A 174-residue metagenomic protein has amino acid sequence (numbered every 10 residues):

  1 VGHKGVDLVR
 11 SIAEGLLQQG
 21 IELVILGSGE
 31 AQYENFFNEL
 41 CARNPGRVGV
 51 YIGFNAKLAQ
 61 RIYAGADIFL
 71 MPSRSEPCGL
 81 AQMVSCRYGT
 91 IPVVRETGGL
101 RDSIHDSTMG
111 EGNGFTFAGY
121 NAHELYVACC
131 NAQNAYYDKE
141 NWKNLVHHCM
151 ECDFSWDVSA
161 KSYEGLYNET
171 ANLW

Functional and structural regions predicted by a protein language model:
V1-E14: A conserved mid-protein helix/loop that constitutes part of the nucleotide-sugar donor-binding site
V1-G2, G29-Q32, E76-P77: Glycine-/small-residue-rich active-site loops that bind phosphorylated ligands and cofactors
K4, Y120, F154, V158: Residue-level signal for the nucleotide or nucleotide-sugar donor/cofactor binding architecture
L17: Gly/Ala-rich phosphate-binding loop of Rossmann-like dinucleotide-binding domains, activating on the conserved
G20-R61: Nucleotide-activated donor-binding/catalytic signature segment of Leloir-type glycosyltransferases, i.e., the conserved
A56, R61-E151: Catalytic binding pocket for nucleotide-activated donors in carbohydrate/polymer assembly enzymes
W156-W174: C-terminal alpha-helical cap of glycosyltransferases
